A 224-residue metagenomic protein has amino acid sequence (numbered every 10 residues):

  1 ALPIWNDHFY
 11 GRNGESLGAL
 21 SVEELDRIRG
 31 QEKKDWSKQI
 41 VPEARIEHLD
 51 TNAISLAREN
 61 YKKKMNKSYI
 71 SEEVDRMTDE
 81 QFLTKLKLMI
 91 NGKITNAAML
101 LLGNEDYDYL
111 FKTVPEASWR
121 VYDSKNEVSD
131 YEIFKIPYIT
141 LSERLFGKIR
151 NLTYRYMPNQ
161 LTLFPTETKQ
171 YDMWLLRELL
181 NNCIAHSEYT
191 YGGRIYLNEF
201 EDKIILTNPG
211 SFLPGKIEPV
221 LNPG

Functional and structural regions predicted by a protein language model:
A1-G224: Conserved N-terminal catalytic/coupling substructures associated with nucleotide/phosphate chemistry
